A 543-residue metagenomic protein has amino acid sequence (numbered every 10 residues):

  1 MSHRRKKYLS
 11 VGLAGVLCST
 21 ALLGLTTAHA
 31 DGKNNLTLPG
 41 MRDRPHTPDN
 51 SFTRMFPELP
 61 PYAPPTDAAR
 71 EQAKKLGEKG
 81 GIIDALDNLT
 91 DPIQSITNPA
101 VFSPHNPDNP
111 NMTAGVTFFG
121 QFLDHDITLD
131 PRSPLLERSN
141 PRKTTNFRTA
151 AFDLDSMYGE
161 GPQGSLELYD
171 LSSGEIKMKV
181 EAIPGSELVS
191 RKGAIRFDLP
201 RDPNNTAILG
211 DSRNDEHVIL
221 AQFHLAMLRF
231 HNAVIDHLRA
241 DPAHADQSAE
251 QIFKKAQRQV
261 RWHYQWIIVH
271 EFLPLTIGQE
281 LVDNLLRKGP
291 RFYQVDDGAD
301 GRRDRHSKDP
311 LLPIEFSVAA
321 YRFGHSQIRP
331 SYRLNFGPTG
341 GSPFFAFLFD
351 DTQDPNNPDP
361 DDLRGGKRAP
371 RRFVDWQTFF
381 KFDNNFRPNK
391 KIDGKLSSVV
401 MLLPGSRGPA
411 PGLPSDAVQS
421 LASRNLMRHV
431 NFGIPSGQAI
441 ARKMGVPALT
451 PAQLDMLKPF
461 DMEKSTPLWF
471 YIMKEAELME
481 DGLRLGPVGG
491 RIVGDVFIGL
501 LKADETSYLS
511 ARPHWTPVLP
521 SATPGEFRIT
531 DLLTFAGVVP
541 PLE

Functional and structural regions predicted by a protein language model:
S2-A14: Bacterial N-terminal signal peptides that target proteins for export
L17, H29-R213, H217-V218, D236-E543: Terminal regions of secretory-pathway proteins
S19-T27: C-terminal segment of classical bacterial N-terminal signal peptides
L228-H231: Juxtadomain coupling helices with adjacent low-complexity linkers
